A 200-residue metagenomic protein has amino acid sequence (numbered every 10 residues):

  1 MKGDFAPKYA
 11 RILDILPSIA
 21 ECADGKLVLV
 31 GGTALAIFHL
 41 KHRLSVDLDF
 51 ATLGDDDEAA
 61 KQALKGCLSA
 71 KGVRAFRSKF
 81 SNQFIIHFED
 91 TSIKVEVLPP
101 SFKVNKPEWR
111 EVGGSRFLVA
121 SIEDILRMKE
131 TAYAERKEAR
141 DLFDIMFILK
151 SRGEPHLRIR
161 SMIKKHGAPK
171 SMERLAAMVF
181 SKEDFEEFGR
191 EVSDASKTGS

Functional and structural regions predicted by a protein language model:
M1-S200: Compositionally biased terminal segments of proteins
